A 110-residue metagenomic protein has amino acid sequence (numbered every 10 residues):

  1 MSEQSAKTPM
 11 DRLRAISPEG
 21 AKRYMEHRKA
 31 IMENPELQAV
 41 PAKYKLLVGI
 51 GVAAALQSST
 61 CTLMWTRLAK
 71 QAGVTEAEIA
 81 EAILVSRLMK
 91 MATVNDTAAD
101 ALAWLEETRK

Functional and structural regions predicted by a protein language model:
M1-L46, T97-K110: Acidic, glycine/proline-rich low-complexity segments that act as flexible tails and inter-domain linkers
I31-N34, G51, S86-M89: Alpha-helix C-capping/helix-to-loop hinge sites
Q38-A42, S59, E76: Alpha-helix N-cap/helix-initiation sites
A42-L47, A77-A82: Alpha-helical scaffolds flanking conserved acidic
V48, V52-M64: Short, thiol/selenol-centered motifs that function as redox-active sites or metal-ligating centers
M64-E76: Iron-sulfur (Fe-S) cluster-binding segments and ferredoxin-like electron-carrier domains, especially [2Fe-2S]
A80-W104: C-terminal structural segments of small proteins and small subunits
